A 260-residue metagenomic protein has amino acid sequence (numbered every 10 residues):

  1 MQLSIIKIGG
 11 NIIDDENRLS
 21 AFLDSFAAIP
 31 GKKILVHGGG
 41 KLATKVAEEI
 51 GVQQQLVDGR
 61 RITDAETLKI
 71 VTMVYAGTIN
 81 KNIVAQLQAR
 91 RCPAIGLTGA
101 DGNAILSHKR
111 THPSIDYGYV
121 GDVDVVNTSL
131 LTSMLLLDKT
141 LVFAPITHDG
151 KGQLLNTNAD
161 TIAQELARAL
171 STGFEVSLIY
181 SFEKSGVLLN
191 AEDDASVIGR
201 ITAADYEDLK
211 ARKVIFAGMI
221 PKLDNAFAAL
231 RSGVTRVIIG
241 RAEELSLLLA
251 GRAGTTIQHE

Functional and structural regions predicted by a protein language model:
Q2-E260: C-terminal catalytic "cap/lid" subdomain
